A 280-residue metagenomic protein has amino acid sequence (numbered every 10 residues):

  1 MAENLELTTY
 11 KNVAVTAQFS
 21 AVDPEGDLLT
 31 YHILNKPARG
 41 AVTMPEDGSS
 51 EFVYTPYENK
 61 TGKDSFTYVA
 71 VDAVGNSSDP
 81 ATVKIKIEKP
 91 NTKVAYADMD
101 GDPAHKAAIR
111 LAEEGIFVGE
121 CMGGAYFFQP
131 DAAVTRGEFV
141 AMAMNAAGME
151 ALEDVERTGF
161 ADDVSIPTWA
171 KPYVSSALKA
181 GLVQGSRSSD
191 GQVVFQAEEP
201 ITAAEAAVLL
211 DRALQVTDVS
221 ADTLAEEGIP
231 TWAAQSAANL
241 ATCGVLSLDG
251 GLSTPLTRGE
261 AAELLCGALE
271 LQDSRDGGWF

Functional and structural regions predicted by a protein language model:
M1-L34: Extracellular ectodomain surface segments
E3, K63-D64, N76-V83: Extracellular and select intracellular beta-sandwich modules with Ser/Thr-enriched, small-residue motifs on
L5-E6, Y10, K84-H105, V118-V140 (+6 more regions): Feature responds to low-complexity, polar/acidic, surface-exposed segments characteristic of secreted/exported proteins
T16, E51, K63-T67: Short, conserved beta-strand segments of beta-strand-rich sandwich/propeller modules, principally
H32-S50, E120: Low-complexity "stalk/linker" and mucin-like segments enriched in Ser/Thr/Pro/Ala/Gly
E58-G62: Surface-exposed, short loops/turns at beta-strand junctions within beta-sandwich domains
